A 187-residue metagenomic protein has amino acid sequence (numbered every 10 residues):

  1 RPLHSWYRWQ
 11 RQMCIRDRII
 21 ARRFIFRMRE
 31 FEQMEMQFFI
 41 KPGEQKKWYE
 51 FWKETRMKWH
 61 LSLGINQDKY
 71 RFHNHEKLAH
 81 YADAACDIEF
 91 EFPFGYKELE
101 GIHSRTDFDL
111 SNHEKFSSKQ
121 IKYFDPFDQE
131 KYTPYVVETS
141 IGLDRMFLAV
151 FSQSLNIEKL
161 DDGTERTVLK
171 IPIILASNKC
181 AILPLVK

Functional and structural regions predicted by a protein language model:
R1-R11, I15: Single conserved hydrophobic/aromatic residue that forms the stacking wall/gate of nucleotide- or nucleobase-binding
R8, F31, V136-S140: Residue-level signal for helical boundary/lining positions with a hydrophobic bias
Q12, R16-P42, K115-P134, E165-T167 (+1 more regions): Residues forming anionic-ligand binding surfaces in small-molecule and nucleic-acid pockets of primarily soluble enzymes
I20, E32-M34, W48, F94-G101: Short, well-ordered strand-loop elements centered on a beta-strand within folded domains, enriched for acidic residues
I25-R29, Q33, Q37, W48-R56 (+3 more regions): Long C-terminal interaction/binding lobes of large macromolecular proteins
K41-G95: Gly/Pro-rich turn-and-neighbor structural signature
P42, P184-V186: Residue-level signal for short, function-critical loop segments
K77-I174, L183-P184: A translation/RNA-centric and nucleic-acid-associated enzymatic feature enriched in Class II aminoacyl-tRNA synthetases
